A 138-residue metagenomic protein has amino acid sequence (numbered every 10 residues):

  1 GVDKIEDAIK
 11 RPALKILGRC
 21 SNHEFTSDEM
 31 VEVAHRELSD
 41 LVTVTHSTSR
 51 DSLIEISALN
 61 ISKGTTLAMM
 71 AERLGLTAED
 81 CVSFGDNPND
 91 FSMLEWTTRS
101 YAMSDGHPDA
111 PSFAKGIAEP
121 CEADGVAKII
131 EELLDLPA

Functional and structural regions predicted by a protein language model:
G1-F84, P88: Conserved acidic, metal-coordinating active-site core of Asp-based, Mg2+-dependent phosphoryl-transfer enzymes
I56-A138: Mg2+-dependent phosphoryl-transfer enzymes with acidic/Ser/Thr/Gly-rich catalytic loops
